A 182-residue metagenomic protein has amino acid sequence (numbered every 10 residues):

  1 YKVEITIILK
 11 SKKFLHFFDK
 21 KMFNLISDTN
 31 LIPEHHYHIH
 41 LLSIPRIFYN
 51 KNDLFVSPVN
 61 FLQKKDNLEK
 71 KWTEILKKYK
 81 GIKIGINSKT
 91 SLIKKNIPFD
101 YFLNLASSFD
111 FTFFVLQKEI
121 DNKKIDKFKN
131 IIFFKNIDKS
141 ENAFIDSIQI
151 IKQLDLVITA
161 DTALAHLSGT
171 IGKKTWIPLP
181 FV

Functional and structural regions predicted by a protein language model:
Y1-V182: Catalytic machinery of carbohydrate-active enzymes, primarily nucleotide-sugar-dependent glycosyltransferases
